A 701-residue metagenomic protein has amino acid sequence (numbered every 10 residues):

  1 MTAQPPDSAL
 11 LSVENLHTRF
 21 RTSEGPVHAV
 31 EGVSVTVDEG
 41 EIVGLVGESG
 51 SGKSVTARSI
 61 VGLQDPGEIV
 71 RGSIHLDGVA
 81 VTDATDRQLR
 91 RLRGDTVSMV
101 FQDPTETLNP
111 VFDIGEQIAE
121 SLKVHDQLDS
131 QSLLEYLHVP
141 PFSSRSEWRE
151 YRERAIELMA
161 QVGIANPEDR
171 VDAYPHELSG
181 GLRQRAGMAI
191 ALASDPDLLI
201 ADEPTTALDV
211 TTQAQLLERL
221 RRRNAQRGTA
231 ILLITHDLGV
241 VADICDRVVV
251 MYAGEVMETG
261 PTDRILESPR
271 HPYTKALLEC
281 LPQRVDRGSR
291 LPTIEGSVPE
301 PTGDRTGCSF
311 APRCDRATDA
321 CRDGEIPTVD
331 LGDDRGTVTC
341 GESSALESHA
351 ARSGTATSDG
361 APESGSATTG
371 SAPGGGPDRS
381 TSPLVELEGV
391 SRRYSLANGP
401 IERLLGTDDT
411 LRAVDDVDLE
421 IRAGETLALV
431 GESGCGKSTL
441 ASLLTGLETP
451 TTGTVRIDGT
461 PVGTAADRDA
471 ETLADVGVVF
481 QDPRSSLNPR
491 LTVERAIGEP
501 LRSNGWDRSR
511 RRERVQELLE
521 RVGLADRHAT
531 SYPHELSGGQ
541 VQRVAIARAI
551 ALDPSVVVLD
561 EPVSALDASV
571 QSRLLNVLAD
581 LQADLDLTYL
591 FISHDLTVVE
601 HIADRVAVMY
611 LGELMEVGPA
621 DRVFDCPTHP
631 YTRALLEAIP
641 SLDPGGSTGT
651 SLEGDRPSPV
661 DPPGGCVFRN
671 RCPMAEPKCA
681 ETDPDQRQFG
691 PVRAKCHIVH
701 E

Functional and structural regions predicted by a protein language model:
M1-E267, S344-D625, E637, R671 (+2 more regions): ABC transporter nucleotide-binding domains
D7, S23, T262-L384, A397 (+2 more regions): Charged, flexible cofactor/metal-binding loops and thiol motifs
